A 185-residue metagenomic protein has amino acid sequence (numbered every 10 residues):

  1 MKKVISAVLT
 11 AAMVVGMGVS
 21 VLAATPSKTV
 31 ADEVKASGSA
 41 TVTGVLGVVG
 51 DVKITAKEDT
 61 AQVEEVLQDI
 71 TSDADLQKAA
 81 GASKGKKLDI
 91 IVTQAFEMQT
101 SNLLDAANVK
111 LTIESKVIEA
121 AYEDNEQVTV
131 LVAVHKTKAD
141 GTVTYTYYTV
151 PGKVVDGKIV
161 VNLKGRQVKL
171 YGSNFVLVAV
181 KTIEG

Functional and structural regions predicted by a protein language model:
K2-K3, M17-D89, N102-Q127, K181-G185: Feature for mature exported/ectodomain regions
K2-T10: Sec-dependent signal peptide recognition, specifically the positively charged N-region followed immediately by
L9, M13-M17: Hydrophobic core
F96-N102: Beta-strand-rich interaction surfaces with strong enrichment in secreted/lumenal proteins
L104-E184: Proteolytic-maturation and junctional protease-sensitive modules
